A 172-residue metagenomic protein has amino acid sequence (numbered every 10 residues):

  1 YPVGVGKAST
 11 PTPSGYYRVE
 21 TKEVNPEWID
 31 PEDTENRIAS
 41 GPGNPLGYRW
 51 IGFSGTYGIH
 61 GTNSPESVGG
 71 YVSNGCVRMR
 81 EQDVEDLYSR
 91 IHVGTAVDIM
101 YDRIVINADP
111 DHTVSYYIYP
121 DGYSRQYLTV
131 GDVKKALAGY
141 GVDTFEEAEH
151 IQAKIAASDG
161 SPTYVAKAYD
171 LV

Functional and structural regions predicted by a protein language model:
Y1-S67, D86-S89, I118-D121, R125-V172: Gly/Pro-biased beta-strand-loop elements
P65-G75: Short, basic/aromatic beta-hairpin or loop at an interaction surface
S73-Y88: Short beta-strand-centered segments at strand-helix junctions
V93-V97: Loop/turn positions that initiate beta-strands
V105-H112: Short, Lys/Arg- and Gly-enriched loop/turn segments at beta-strand edges
